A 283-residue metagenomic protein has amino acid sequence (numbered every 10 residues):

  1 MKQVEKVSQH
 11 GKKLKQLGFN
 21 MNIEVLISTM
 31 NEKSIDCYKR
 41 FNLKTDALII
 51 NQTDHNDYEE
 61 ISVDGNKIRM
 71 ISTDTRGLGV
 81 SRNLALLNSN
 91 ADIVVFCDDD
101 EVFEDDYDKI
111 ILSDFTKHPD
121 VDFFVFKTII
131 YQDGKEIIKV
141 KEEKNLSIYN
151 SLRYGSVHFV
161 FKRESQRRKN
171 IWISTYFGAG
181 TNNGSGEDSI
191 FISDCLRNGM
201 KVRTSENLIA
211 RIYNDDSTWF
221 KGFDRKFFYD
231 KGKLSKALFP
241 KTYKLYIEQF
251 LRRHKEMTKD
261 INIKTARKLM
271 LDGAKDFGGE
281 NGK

Functional and structural regions predicted by a protein language model:
K2-D46: N-proximal low-complexity "stem/linker" segments adjacent to membrane-targeting elements
E32-S72: Acidic donor-binding segment of Leloir-type glycosyltransferases
T73-S89: Glycine-rich, basic loop-to-helix element that forms the pyrophosphate-binding segment of sugar-nucleotide handling
V94: Short aromatic/hydrophobic "clamp" motif used to bind/position activated sugar donors
D106-K139: Conserved donor NDP-sugar-binding/catalytic core segment of glycosyltransferases
Y176-I190: Acidic donor-binding loop at a coil-to-helix junction in glycosyltransferase catalytic cores that engages
A179-N183, M200-G222, K231-L234: Active-site donor/metal-binding and catalytic loop motifs of nucleotide-sugar-dependent glycosylation enzymes
F223-K233, A237, K241-K283: Non-catalytic, C-terminal membrane-associated alpha-helical segments of glycosyltransferases
